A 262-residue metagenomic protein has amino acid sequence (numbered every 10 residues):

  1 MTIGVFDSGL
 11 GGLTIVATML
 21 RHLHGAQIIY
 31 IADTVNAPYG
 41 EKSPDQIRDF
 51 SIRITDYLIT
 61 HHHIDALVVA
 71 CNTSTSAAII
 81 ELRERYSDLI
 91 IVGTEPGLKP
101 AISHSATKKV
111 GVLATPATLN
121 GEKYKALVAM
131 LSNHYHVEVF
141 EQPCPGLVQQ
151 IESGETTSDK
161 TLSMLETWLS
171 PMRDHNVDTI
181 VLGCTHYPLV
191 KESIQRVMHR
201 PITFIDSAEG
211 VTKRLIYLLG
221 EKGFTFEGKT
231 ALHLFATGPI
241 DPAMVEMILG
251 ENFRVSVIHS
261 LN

Functional and structural regions predicted by a protein language model:
M1-N262: Non-catalytic structural scaffold of enzyme domains
